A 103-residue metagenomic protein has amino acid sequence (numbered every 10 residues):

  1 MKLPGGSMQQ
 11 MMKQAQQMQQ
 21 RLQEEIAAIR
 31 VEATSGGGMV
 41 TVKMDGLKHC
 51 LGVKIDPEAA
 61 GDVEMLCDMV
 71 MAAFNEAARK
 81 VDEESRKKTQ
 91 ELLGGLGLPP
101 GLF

Functional and structural regions predicted by a protein language model:
M1-E32, K80-F103: Long amphipathic alpha-helical segments used for membrane anchoring, targeting, substrate engagement, or oligomerization
A15, K48, V70: Residue-level signature of catalytic and energy-coupling elements of molecular machines, predominantly ATP/GTP-dependent
A28, T34-K54: N-terminal intrinsically disordered, cationic/polar leader segments that include organellar targeting peptides
C50-L66: A short interface-forming secondary-structure element
M69, A73-E84: Stable alpha-helical structural segments in soluble proteins, enriched in small hydrophobic residues
